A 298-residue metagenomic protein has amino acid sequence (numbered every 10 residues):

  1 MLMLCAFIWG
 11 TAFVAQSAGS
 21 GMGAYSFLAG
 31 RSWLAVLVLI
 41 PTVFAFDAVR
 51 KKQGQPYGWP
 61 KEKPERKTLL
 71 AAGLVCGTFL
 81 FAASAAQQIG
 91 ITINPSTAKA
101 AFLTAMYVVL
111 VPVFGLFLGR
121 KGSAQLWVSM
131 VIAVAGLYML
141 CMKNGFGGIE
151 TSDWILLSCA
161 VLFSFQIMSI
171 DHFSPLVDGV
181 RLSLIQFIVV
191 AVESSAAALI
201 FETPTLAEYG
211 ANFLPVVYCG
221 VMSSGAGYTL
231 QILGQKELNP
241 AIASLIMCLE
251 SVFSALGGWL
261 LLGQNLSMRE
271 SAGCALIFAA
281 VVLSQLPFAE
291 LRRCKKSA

Functional and structural regions predicted by a protein language model:
M1, S26-F46, A71, V75 (+3 more regions): Hydrophobic alpha-helical transmembrane segments of multi-pass integral membrane proteins, especially transporters
M1-G30, L39, T78, A82 (+4 more regions): Glycine-/small-residue-enriched transmembrane alpha-helix faces in small-molecule transporters and effluxers
A6, G30, A100-M106, I170-A191 (+1 more regions): Helix-helix packing/entry segments at the starts of transmembrane helices
G10, V14, I40, G77 (+9 more regions): Hydrophobic/small/kink-forming positions within alpha-helical transmembrane segments of polytopic membrane proteins
A12, D47-K52, Y57-L103, M139 (+1 more regions): Specific transmembrane alpha-helical segments of multi-pass solute transporters/efflux pumps, especially DMT/EamA
G19, F27, R31, G90 (+7 more regions): Hydrophobic/aromatic residues within transmembrane alpha-helices of multi-pass small-molecule transporters
V38-V43, Y107-V128, V252-A272: C-terminal transmembrane-helix exit sites in multi-pass transporters
L39, G122-M142, S194, C248 (+2 more regions): Hydrophobic transmembrane alpha-helices of multi-pass small-molecule transport proteins
